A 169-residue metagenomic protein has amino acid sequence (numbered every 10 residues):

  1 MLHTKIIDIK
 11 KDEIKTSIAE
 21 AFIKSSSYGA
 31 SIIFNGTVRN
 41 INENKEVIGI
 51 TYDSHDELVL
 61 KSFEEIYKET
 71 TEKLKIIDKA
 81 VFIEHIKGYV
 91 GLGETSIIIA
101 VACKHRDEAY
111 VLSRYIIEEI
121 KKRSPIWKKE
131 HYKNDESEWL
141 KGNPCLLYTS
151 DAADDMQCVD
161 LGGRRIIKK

Functional and structural regions predicted by a protein language model:
S26-I48: Catalytic strand-loop segment that frames the active site of acyl-thioester-processing enzymes
K45-K87, A102-K104, I117: Compact, glycine-rich, soluble single-domain proteins
V90-S96: A short, glycine/Asx- and small/polar-enriched loop/turn that sits immediately N-terminal to a beta-strand
I117-P125: A common structural junction motif
E138-L147: Short, low-order "capping/linker" segments at domain edges
Y148-A153: Conserved small/polar residues in nucleotide/adenosyl-binding loops
V159-K169: Hydrophobic alpha-helical segments, chiefly the membrane-spanning helices and signal/signal-anchor peptides
